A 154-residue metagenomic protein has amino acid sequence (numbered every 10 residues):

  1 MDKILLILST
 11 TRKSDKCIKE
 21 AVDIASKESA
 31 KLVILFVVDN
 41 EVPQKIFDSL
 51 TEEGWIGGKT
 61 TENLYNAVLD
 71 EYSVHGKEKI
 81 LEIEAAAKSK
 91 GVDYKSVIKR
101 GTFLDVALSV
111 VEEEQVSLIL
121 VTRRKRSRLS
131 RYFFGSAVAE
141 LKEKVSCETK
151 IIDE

Functional and structural regions predicted by a protein language model:
M1-D2, E154: Absolute protein N-terminus
D2-E62: Small/aliphatic-rich secondary-structure junction motif
E20, Y72-E82, V106: Short, solvent-exposed amphipathic alpha-helices that sit in or adjacent to ligand/effector-binding or catalytic
V33-L35, K95-K99, K150-I152: General small-molecule cofactor/ligand-binding pocket signal
E41-V42, L104, R128: Generic structural signal for helix capping and beta-alpha/helix-loop junctions
W55-H75: A short acidic, glycine-rich active-site loop that binds or catalyzes chemistry on phosphate/adenosine moieties
E82-I119: Structural beta-alpha unit
S109-E154: Gly/Ser-rich helix-loop-strand patches that form or flank binding pockets for ribonucleotide-derived cofactors
